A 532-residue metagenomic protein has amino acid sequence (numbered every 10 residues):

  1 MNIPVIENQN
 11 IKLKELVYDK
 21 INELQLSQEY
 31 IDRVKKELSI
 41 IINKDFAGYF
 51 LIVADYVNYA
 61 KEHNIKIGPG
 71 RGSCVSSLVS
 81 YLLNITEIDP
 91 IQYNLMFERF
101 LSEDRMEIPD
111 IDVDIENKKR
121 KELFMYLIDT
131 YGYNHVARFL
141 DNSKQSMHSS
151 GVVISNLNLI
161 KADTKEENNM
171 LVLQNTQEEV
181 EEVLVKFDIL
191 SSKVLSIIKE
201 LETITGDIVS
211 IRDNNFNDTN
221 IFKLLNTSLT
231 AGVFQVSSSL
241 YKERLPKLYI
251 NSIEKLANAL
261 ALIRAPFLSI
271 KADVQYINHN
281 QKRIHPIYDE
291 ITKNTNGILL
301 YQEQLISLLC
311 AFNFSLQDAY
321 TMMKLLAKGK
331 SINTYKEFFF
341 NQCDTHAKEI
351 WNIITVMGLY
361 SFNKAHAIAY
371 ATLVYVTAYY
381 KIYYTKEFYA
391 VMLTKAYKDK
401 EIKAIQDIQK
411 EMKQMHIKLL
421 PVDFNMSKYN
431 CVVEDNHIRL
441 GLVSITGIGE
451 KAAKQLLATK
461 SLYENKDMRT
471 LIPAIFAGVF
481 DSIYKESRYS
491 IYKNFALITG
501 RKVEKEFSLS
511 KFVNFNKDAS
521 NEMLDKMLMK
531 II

Functional and structural regions predicted by a protein language model:
N2-I532: Noncatalytic, beta-rich nucleic-acid-contacting surfaces in large DNA/RNA-processing enzymes
